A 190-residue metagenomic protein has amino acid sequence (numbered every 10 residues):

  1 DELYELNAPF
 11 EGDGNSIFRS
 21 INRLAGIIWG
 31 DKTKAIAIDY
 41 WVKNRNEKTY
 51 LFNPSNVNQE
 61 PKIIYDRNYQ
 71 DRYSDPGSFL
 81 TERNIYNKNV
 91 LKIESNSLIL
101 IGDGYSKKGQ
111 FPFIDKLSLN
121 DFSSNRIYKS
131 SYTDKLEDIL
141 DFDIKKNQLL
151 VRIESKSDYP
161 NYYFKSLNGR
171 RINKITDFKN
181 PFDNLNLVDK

Functional and structural regions predicted by a protein language model:
D1, P76-N96, L140-D141, K190: Signature of short aromatic-glycine-proline-rich micro-motifs recurring in repeat-based ectodomains
D1, Y40-P54, N96-Q110: Short, conserved, GDST-rich strand-edge loop motifs in beta-rich repeat architectures
A8-E11, F18-N22, I85-K88: Extended non-catalytic domains of envelope/secretory-pathway proteins
P9-G12, V57, F122, R170: Short coil/turn linkers that define WD40 beta-propeller blade boundaries
D13-F18, G77-L80, S123-K129: A short beta-strand motif characteristic of beta-propeller blades
D13-K34: Internal alpha-helical scaffold/solenoid segments in large eukaryotic proteins
S20-L24, D71-S74, L80: Blade-loop segments of beta-propeller domains
A25-I27, A35-Y40, E47-L51, P61-N68 (+3 more regions): Non-catalytic accessory segments flanking enzyme active sites
